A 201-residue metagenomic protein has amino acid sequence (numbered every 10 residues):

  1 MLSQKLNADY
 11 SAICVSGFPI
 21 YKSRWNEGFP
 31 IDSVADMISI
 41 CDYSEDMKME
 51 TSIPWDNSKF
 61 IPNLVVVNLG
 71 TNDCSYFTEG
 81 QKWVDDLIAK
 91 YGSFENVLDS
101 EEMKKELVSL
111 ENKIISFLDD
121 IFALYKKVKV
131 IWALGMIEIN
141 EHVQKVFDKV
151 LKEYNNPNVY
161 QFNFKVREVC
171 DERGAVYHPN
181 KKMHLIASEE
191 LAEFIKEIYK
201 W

Functional and structural regions predicted by a protein language model:
M1-D99, V108, I137-H142, H178: Conserved SGNH/GDSL esterase-like catalytic core that processes O-acyl groups on lipids and polysaccharides
S3, N7, G70, D119-K126 (+3 more regions): Sec-exported extracytoplasmic/periplasmic mature domains
L6-S11, I61-V65, Y125-V130, N155-Y160: Loop/turn elements at helix/coil->beta-strand transitions in domains of secreted/extracellular proteins
Y91-N96, L124, V128, F164-E168: Short amphipathic alpha-helical segments, especially helix-boundary/capping motifs
L110, I114, H184: Aromatic/hydrophobic pocket-lining residues that form the small-molecule binding cavity in soluble enzyme cores
I114-D119, Q144-D148: Generic structural signal for well-ordered alpha-helices, preferentially at hydrophobic/aromatic core positions
K129-G174, M183-W201: Extracellular serine-dependent O-acyl
